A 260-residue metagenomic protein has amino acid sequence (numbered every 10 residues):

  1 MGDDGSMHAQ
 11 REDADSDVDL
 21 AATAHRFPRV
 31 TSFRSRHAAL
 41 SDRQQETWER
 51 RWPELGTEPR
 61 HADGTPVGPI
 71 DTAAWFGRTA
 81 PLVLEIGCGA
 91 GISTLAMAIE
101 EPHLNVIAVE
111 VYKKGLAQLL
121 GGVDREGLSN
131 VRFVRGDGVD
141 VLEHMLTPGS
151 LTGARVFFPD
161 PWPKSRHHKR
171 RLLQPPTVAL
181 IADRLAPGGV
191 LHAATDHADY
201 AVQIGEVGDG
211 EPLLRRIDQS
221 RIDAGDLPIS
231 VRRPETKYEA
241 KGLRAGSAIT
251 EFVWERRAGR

Functional and structural regions predicted by a protein language model:
G2-L84, I92-I99: S-adenosyl-L-methionine
P81-D140: SAM cofactor-binding core of SAM-dependent methyltransferases, primarily the Rossmann-like beta-alpha-beta module
H144-G153: A short acidic, Gly/Pro-enriched loop at the edge of an enzyme's catalytic core that lines a small-molecule cofactor
A154, I181-A182, I204: Class I S-adenosylmethionine-dependent transferase superfamily signal
H167, T195-G210: Conserved class I S-adenosyl-L-methionine
L173-P187: A short glycine-rich, Lys/Arg-flanked "PGG" loop and its adjoining helix->strand segment in the class I
P187-T195: Conserved beta-strand signature within the Rossmann-like core of class I S-adenosyl-L-methionine
E206, G210-R260: Class I S-adenosyl-L-methionine
